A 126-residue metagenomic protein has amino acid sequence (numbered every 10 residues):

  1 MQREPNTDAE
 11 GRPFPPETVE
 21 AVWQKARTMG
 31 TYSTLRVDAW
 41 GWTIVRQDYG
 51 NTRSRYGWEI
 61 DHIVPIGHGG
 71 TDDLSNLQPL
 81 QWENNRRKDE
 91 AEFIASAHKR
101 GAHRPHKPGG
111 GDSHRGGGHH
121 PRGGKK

Functional and structural regions predicted by a protein language model:
M1-Y32, T43-I44, D48-R53, H106-K126: A boundary/linker detector
A21, D38-W40, Y56, L80: Short, low-complexity intrinsically disordered segments
M29, N51, G67-D73: A broad, structure-centric signal for solvent-exposed, well-ordered loop/edge residues that line or flank functional
M29-Y32, G67, K88-E92: Substrate-binding/catalytic groove segments of enzymes that remodel or degrade extracellular structural polymers
S33-A39, R46-Y49, I60-I63: Compact, Lys/Arg-rich rRNA/RNP-binding cores from ribosome-related proteins
R46, Y56-H68, S75-E83: Histidine-centered catalytic micro-motifs used for acid/base chemistry in nuclease and nucleotide-processing active
T71-K107: Short Cys/His-centered divalent metal-binding micro-motifs
